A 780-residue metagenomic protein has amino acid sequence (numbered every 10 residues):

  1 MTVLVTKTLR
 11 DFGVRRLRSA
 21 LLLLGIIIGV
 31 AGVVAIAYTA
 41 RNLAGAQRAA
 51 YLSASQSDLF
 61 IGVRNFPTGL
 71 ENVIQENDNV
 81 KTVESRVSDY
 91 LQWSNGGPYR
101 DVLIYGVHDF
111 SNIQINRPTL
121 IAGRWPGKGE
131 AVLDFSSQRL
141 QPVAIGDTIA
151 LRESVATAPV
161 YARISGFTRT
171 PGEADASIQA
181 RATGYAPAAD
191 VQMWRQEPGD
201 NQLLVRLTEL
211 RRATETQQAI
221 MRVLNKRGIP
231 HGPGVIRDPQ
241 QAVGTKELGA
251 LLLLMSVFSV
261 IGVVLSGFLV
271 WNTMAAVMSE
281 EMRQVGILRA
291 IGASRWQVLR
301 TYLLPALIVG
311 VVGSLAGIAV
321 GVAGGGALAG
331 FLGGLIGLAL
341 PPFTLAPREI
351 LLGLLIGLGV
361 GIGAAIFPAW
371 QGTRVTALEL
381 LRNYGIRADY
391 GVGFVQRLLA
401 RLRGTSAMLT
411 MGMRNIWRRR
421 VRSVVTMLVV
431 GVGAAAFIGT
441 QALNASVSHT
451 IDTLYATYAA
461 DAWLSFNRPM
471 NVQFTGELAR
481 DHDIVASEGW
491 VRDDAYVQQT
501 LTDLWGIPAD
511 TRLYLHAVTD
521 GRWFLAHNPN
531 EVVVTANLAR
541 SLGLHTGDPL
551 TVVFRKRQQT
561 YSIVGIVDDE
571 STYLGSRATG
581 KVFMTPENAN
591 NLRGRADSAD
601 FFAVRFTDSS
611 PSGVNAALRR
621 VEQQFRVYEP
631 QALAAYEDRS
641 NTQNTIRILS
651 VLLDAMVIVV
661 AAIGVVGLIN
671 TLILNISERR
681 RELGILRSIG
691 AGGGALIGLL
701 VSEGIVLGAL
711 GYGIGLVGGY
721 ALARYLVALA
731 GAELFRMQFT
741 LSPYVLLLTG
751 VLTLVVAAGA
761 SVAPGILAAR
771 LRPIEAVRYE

Functional and structural regions predicted by a protein language model:
M1-V264, A276, R295-W296, L454-Y458 (+4 more regions): Membrane transport/envelope proteins' first extracytoplasmic loop
M1-V30, L303, G391-V432, V701 (+2 more regions): N-terminal Sec/SRP start-transfer signal
T2, R374-V392, A769-E780: Short cytosolic juxtamembrane segments of multi-pass membrane proteins
R15, F268-G310, G667-I705: Interfacial "coupling" helices/loops that link adjacent transmembrane helices in transporter permeases
L59-R64, T405-N528, V533-N537, H545-D548 (+2 more regions): Juxtamembrane segments of multi-pass membrane proteins
A144, S294-R295, T376, H545 (+3 more regions): Short coil/turn motifs that cap or connect alpha-helices
G267, W271-M274, I308-A339, R348-R374 (+3 more regions): Small-residue-rich transmembrane alpha-helices
G489, A599-R605, A617-R620, Q624-A723 (+5 more regions): C-terminal transmembrane helical bundles of large multi-pass transporters and their helix-start/helix-kink determinants
